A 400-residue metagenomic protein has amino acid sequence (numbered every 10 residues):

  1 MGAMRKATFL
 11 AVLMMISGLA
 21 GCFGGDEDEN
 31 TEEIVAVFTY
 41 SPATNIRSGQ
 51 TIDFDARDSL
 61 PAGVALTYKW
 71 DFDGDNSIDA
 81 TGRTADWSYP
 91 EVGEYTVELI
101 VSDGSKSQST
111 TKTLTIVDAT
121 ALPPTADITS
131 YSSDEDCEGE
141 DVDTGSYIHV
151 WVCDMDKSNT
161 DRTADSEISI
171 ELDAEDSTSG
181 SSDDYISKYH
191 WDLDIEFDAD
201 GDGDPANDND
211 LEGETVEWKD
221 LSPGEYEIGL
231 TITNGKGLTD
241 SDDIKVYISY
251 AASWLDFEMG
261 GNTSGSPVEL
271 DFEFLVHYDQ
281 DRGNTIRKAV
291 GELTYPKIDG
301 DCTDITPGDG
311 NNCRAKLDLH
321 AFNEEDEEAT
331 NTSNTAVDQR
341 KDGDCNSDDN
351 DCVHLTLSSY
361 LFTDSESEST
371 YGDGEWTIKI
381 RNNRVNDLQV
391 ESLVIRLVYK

Functional and structural regions predicted by a protein language model:
M1-Y40, T44-R47, I52-D58, Y68 (+6 more regions): Secretory targeting signatures
N45-L60, D156-S179: A short beta-strand segment in extracellular, disulfide-stabilized domains
P61-K69, G180-H190: Solvent-exposed loop segments of extracellular immunoglobulin-like
R83-E94, N207-E225: Solvent-exposed segments in extracellular or luminal domains encompassing
A85, T110-V117, L238-S249, L393-I395: C-terminal edge beta-strand
V101, I232, I380-N382: Conserved structural position at the C-terminal beta-strand of extracellular beta-sandwich adhesion modules
K236, A252, P307-E327, E366-K400: C-terminal edge strands of extracellular/lumenal beta-sandwich accessory domains
S266-D342: Acidic, Ser/Thr/Pro-rich low-complexity intrinsically disordered segments
